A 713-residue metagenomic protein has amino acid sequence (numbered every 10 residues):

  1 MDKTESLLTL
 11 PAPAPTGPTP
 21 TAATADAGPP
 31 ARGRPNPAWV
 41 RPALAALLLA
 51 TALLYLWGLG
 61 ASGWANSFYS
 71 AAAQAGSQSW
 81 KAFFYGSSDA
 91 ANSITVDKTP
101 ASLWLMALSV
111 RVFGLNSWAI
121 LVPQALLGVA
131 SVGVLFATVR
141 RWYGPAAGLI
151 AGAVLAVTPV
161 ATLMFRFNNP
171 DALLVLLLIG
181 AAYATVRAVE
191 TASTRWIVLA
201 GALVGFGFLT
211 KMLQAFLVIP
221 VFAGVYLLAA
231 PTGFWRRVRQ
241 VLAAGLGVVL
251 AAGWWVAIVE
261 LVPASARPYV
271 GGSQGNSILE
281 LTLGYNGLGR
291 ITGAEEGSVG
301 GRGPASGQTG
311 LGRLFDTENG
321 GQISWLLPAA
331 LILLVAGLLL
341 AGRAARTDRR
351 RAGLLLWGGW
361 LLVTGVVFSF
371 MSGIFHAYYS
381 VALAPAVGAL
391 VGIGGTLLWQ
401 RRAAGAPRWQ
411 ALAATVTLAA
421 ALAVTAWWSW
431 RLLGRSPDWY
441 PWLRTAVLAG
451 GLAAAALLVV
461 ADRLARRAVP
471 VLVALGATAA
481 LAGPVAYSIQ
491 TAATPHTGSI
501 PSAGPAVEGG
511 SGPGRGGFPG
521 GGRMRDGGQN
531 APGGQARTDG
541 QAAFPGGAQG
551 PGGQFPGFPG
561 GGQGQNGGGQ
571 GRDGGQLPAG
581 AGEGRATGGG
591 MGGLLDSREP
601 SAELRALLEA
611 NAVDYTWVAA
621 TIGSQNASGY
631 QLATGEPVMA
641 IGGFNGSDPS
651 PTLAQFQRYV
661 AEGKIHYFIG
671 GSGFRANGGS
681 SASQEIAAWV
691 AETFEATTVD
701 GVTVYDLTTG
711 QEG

Functional and structural regions predicted by a protein language model:
M1-A406, Q410, V416, V424-W428 (+5 more regions): Membrane-integral, polyisoprenol-dependent glycosyltransferases of the GT-C/oligosaccharyltransferase superfamily
S77-K81, A130, N286, N319 (+8 more regions): Sec/Tat-exported extracytoplasmic proteins
Q124, L174-L176, F216, L281 (+4 more regions): Structural recognition of the beta-strand scaffold that forms the well-ordered cores of secreted hydrolase catalytic
S273-S277, L281, N286, R290-T309 (+5 more regions): Disordered, low-complexity segments in secreted/periplasmic proteins that are enriched in proline
Q322, N626-G629: Flexible loop/turn segments at secondary-structure boundaries
A406-G512: Transmembrane helical bundles and short interhelical boundary loops of multi-pass, membrane-embedded
G589-A627, T634-A676: Luminal/periplasmic acceptor-recognition loop/helix of membrane-associated glycosyltransferases
